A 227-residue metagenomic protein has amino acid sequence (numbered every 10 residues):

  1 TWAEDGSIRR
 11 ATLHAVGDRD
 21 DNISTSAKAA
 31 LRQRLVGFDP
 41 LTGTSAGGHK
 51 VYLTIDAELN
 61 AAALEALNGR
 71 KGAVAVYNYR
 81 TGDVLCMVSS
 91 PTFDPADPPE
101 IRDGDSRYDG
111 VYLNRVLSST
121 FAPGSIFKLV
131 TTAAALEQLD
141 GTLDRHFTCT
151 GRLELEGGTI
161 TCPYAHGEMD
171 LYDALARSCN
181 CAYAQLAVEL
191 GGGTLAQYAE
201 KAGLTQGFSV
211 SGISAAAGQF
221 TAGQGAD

Functional and structural regions predicted by a protein language model:
T1-A73, M87-R115, T120: Extracytoplasmic/periplasmic proteins that interact with beta-lactams or build/remodel peptidoglycan
V74-Y79: Short hydrophobic alpha-helical segments used for membrane anchoring or interfacial signaling
R80-S125, V130-D227: Beta-lactam-recognizing serine transpeptidase/beta-lactamase-like catalytic domain environment
